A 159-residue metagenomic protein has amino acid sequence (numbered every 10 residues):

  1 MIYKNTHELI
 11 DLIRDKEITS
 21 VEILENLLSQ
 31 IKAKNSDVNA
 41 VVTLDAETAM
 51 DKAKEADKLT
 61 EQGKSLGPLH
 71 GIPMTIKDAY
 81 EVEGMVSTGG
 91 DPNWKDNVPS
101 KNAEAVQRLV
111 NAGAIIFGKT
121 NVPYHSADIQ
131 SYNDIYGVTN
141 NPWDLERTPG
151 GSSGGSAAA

Functional and structural regions predicted by a protein language model:
M1-T43: An N-terminal boundary/leader segment
L9-I13, A53-A56, S156: Generic hydrophobic alpha-helical segments
L28, A46, Y124-H125: Positions that flank functional sites
A49-K54, G113-A114: Long amphipathic alpha-helix in the N-terminal Rossmann-like dinucleotide-binding domain of NAD(P)-dependent
A56-I72: Immediate post-signal peptide segment of exported/extracytoplasmic ligand-binding proteins
L69-A158: Short glycine/serine-rich loop/turn segments
